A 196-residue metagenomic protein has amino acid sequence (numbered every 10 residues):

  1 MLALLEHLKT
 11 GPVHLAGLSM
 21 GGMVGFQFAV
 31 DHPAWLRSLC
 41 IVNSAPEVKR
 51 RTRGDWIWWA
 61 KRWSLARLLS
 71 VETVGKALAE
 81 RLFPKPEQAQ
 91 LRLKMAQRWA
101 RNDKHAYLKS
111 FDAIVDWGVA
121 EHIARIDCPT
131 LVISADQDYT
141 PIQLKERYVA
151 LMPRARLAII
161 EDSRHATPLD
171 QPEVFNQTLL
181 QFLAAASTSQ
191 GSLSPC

Functional and structural regions predicted by a protein language model:
M1-V13: Conserved acidic catalytic loop of the alpha/beta-hydrolase fold
L15-G17, V42: Short beta-strand immediately N-terminal to the catalytic nucleophile in serine-hydrolase-like folds
G17, G21, G25: Gly/Ala-rich beta-loop-alpha elbow adjacent to hydrolase catalytic centers
F26, V30-D31, W35-R67: Flexible "cap/lid" loop of the alpha/beta hydrolase fold
R50-D55, L68-A124: Conserved alpha/beta-hydrolase catalytic His-Asp/Glu region
I126, V132-S134: Short beta-strand/loop motif that positions the catalytic acidic residue of the alpha/beta-hydrolase fold
Y139-L144: Conserved alpha/beta-hydrolase "acid-adjacent" motif
A155-C196: Catalytic active-site module of serine/aspartate enzymes centered on a nucleophile-bearing elbow/loop
